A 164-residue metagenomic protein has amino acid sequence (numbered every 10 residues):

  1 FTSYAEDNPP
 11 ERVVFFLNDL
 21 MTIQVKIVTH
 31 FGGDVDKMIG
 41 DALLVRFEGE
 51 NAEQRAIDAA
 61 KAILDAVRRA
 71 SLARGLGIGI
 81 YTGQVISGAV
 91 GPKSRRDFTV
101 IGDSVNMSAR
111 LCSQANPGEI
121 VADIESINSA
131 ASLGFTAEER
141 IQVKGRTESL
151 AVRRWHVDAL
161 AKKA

Functional and structural regions predicted by a protein language model:
F1-D58: Catalytic NTP-binding/metal-coordinating core of nucleotidyl cyclase/transferase enzymes
I23-H30, A62-A70, R110, Q114 (+1 more regions): Amphipathic alpha-helical regulatory segments at dimerization interfaces that relay allosteric signals between sensory
Q24, G40, A56, I63 (+2 more regions): Structural scaffold positions in well-ordered secondary structure
F31-I39, D65-Y81, R140-V143, T147: Catalytic core regions of nucleotide second-messenger enzymes
R46-E53, I78-D97, P117-G118: Catalytic strand-loop-helix junctions within cyclic-nucleotide turnover domains
E53, I57-A60, I101-S108: Amphipathic alpha-helical transducer elements in NTP-driven molecular machines
A70-S71, D103-I124: Catalytic/regulatory signature loops of cyclic-dinucleotide turnover enzymes and related class III nucleotidyl cyclases
Q114-A164: Cytosolic regulatory/linker segments at or just downstream of nucleotide-handling modules in signal-transduction
